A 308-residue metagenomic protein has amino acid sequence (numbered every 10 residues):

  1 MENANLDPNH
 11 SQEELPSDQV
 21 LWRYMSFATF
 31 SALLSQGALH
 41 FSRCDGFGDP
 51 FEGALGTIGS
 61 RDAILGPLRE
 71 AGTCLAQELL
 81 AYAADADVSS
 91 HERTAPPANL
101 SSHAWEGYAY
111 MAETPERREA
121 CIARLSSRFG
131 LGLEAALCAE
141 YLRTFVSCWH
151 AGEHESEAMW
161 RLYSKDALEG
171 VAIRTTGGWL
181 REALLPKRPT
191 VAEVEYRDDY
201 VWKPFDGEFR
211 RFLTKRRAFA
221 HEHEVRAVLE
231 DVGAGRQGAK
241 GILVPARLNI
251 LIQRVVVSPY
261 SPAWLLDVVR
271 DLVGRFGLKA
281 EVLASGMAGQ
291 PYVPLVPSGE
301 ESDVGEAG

Functional and structural regions predicted by a protein language model:
M1-G308: Partner-binding and oligomerization surfaces adjacent to conserved cores of proteins that assemble macromolecular
